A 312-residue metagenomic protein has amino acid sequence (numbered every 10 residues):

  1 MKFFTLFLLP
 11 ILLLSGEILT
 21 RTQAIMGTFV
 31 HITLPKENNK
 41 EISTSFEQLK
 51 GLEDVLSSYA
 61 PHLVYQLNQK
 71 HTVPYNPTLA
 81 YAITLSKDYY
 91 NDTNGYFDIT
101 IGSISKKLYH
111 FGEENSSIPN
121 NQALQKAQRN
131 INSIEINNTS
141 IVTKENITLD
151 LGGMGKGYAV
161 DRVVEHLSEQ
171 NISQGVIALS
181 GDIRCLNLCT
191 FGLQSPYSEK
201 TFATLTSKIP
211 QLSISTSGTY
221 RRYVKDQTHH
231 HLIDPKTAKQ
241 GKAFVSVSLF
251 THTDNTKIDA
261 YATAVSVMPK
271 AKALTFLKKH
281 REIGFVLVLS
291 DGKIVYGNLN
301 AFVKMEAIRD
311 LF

Functional and structural regions predicted by a protein language model:
F3-F4, L14-F312: Mature catalytic core of soluble alpha/beta enzymes
P10-I11: N-terminal signal peptide c-region/cleavage motif recognized by signal peptidases
